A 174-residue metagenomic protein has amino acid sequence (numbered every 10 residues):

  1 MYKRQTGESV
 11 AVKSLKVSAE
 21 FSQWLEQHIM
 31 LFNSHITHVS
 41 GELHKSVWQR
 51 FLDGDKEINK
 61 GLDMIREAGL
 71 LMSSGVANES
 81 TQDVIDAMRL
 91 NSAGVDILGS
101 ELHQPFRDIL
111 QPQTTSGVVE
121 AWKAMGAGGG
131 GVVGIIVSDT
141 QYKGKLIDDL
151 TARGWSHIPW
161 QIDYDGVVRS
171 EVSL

Functional and structural regions predicted by a protein language model:
K3-K123, G134-L174: C-terminal nucleotide
M125-G131: Short Gly/Ser/Thr- and Asp/Glu-enriched loop/turn motifs at secondary-structure junctions
